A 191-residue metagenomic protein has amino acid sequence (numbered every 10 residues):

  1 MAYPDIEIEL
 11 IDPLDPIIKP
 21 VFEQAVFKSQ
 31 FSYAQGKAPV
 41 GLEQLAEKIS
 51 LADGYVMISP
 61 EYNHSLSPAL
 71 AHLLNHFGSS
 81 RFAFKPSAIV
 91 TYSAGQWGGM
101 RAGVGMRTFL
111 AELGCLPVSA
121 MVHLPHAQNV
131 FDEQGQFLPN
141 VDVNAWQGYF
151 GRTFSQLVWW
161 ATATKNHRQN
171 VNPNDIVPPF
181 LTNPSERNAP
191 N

Functional and structural regions predicted by a protein language model:
M1-D5, A111, C115, N129 (+1 more regions): Generic secondary-structure signature for well-ordered alpha-helical cores
M1-N75, F137-G151, K165-N191: N-terminal beta1-alpha1-beta2 submodule of the flavodoxin-like/Rossmannoid cofactor-binding fold
E9-A25, S79-S80, C115-Q136: Mobile beta-alpha loop/short-helix "lid" or hinge segments that flank ligand
E47, S79-F82: Structural motif
A52, A83-P86: Short, proline-enriched alpha-helix->beta-strand connector loops that line the catalytic pocket of alpha/beta-hydrolase
H72, G105, Y149-R152, Q156-W159: Alpha-helical scaffold segments in soluble metabolic enzymes
H72-S80, T108-E112: A glycine- and small-aliphatic-rich helix-loop capping segment at beta-alpha/alpha-beta transitions that lines
P86-N129, N144-G148: Short, glycine-/small-residue-rich phosphate/pyrophosphate-handling segment
